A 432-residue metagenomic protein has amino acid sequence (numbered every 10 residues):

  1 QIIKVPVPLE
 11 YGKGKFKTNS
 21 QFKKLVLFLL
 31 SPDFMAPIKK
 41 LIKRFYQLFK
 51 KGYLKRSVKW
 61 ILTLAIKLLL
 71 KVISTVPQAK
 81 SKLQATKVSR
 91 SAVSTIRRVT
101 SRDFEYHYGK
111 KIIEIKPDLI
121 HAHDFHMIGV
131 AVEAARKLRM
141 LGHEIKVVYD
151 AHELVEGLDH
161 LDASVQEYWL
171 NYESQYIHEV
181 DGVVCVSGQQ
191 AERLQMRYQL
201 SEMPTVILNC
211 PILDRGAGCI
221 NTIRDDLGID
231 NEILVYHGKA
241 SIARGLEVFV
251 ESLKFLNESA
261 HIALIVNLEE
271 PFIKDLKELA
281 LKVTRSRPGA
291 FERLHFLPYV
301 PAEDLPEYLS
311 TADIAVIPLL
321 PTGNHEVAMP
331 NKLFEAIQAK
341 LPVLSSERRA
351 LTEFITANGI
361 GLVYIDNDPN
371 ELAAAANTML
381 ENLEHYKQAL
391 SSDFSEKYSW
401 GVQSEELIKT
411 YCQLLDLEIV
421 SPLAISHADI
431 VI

Functional and structural regions predicted by a protein language model:
I2-K4, N231, V266, I273-E307: Nucleotide-activated donor-binding/catalytic signature segment of Leloir-type glycosyltransferases, i.e., the conserved
E10-K15, H160-L161, Q195, T205 (+3 more regions): Acidic anion/phosphate-binding donor-loop and adjacent secondary structure in glycosyltransferase catalytic cores
S89-E114, G129, K137, Y149 (+1 more regions): Membrane-proximal helix-turn-helix segments that form the acceptor-binding/catalytic region of lipid-linked
E179, C185, A191-I212, D226-L227 (+1 more regions): Helix-loop-beta element that forms the nucleotide-linked donor phosphate-binding surface in glycosyltransferases
V184, G228-K254: Conserved donor-binding/catalytic core segment of Leloir-type glycosyltransferases
R244, P301-Y308, D313-F334, L344-E353: Nucleotide-sugar-dependent
A357-N358, L362-P369, N377-E384: Conserved acidic donor-binding segment of nucleotide-sugar-dependent glycosyltransferases
E381-L415: A charged, aromatic-enriched C-terminal amphipathic alpha-helix characteristic of glycosyltransferases across folds
